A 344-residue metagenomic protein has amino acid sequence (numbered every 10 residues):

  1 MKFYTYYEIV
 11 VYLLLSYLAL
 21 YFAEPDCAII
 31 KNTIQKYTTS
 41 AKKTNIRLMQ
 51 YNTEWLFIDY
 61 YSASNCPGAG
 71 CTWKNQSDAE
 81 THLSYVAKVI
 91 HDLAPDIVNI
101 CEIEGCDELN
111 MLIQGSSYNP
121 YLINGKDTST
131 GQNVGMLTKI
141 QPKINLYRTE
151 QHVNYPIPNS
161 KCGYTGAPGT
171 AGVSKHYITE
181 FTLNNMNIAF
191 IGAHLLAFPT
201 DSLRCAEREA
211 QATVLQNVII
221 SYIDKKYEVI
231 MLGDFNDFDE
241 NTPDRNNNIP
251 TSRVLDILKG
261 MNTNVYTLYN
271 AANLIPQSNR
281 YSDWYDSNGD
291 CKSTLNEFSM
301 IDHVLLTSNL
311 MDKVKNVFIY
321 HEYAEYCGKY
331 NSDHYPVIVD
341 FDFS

Functional and structural regions predicted by a protein language model:
F22-G115, L122-Q132: N-terminal, active-site-proximal structural segment of metallo-dependent hydrolase catalytic domains
I29-I34, N217-I230, D237-S344: Metal-dependent phosphoester-hydrolase catalytic domains
Q35-T38, C71-S77, V89, A94-I100 (+8 more regions): Second-shell loop/turn segments in exported
N45-I58, R148, N187-A197: Active-site-proximal beta-strand elements of phosphoester/diester hydrolases
E54, I103-E104, H194-L196, F235-F238: Catalytic metal-binding/acid-base residues of hydrolase active sites
H82-V86, N99, G105-E108, N133 (+4 more regions): Stable alpha-helical elements in mature extracytoplasmic
I103-N187, L195: Structured beta-strand-rich core segments of catalytic domains in phosphoester-bond hydrolases
L183-T213, Y222: Metal-dependent phosphoester/phosphodiester hydrolase catalytic core
